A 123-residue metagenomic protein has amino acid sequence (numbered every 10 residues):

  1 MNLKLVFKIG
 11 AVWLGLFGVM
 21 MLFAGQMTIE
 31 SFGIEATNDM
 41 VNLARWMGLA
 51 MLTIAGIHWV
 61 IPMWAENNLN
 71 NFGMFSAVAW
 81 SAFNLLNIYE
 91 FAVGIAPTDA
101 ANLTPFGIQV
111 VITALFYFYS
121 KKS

Functional and structural regions predicted by a protein language model:
M1-A11, S120-S123: N-terminal membrane topogenic signal
L3-V6, L14-V41: Membrane-helix boundary elements
G10, M47, S76, N102-P105: Residue-level recognition of transmembrane alpha-helices in multi-pass small-molecule transporters/permeases
L16-M20, M40-M63, F75-A82: Core segments of alpha-helical transmembrane spans in multipass integral membrane proteins
G33-V41, N71, I95-F106: Non-cytosolic membrane-interface motifs at loop->transmembrane helix junctions
A50, F72-I88, G107-I112: Hydrophobic alpha-helical membrane segments
M63, L85-N102, Y119-K121: Membrane-helix boundary connector in multi-pass membrane proteins
Q109-S123: Membrane-water interface at the C-terminal end of transmembrane alpha helices
